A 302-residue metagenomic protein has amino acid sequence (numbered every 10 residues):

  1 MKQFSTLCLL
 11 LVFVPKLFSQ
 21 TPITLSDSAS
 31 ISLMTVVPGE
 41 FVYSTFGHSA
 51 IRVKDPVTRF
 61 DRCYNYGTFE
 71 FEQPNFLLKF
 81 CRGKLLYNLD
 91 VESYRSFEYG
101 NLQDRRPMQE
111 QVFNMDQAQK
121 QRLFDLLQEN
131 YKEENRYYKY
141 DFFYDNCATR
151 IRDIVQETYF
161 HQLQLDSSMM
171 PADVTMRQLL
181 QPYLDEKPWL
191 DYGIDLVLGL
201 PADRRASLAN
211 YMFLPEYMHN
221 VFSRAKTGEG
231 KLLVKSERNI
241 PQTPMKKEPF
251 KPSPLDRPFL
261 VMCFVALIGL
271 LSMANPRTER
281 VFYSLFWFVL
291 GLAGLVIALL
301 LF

Functional and structural regions predicted by a protein language model:
M1-P22: Bacterial Sec-dependent N-terminal signal peptides
Q20-L25, S236-R238: Membrane-proximal intrinsically disordered regions of secretory-pathway and membrane-system proteins
P22, D55-F60, N114-Q119: A short, structured loop/turn motif at beta-sheet edges
D27-R105: Glycine-rich catalytic cores of cysteine/serine-nucleophile enzymes that process amide/ester linkages in cell-envelope
H48, D61, E110-V112, A148 (+1 more regions): Extracellular structured ligand-interaction cores
E70-H161: A cross-kingdom signal targeting lumenal/periplasmic-facing segments of multi-pass membrane and secretory-pathway
E129-F302: Activation targets extended, charge/polar-rich intrinsically disordered C-terminal tails
